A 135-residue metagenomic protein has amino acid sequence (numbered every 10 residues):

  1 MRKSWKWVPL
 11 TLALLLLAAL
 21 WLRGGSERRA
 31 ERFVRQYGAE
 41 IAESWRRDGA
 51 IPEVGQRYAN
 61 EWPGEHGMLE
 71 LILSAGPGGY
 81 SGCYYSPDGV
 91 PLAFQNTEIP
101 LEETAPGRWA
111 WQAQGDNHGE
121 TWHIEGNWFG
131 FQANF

Functional and structural regions predicted by a protein language model:
M1-S4: Short, Lys/Arg-rich N-terminal segment immediately upstream of the first membrane anchor
K6-L22: Hydrophobic membrane-insertion alpha-helices, especially the h-region of bacterial N-terminal signal peptides
T11, E27, H118-G119: Alpha-helical interaction segments
L17-G78: N-terminal export/targeting and maturation segments
G55-G126, F131-F135: Short, solvent-exposed recognition patches
